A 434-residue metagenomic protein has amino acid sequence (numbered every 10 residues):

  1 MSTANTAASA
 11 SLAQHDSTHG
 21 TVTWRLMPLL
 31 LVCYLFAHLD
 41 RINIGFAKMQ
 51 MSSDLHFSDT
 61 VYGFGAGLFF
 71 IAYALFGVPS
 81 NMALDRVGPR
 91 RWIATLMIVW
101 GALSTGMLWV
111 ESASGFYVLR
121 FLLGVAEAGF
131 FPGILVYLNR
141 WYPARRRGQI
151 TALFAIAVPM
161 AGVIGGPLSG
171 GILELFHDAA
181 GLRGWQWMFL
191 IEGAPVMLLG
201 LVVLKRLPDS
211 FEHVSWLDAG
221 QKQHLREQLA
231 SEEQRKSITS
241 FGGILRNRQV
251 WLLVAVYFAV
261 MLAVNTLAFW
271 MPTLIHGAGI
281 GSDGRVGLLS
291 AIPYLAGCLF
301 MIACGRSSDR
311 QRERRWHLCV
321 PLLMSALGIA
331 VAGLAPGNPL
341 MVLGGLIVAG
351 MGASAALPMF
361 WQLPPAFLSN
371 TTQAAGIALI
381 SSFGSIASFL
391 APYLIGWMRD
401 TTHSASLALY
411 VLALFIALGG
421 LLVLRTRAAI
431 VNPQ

Functional and structural regions predicted by a protein language model:
I44-G45, I244-I302, L357, W361 (+1 more regions): Extracytoplasmic gate region of multi-pass secondary transporters
H56, G88, W109-G115, A126 (+4 more regions): Helix-breaking motifs and short loop linkers at transmembrane-helix boundaries and internal kinks in secondary membrane
L75-S114: Conserved MFS/SLC helix-loop-helix module at the cytosolic interface between two early adjacent transmembrane helices
F76-G88, F300-E313, R399: Helix-to-loop junctions at the C-terminal end of transmembrane segments in multipass secondary transporters
D85-M97, D309-L322: Cytoplasmic membrane-interface "Motif A"-like loop-to-helix N-cap segments of 12-TM Major Facilitator Superfamily
L119-I156: Cytoplasmic helix-loop-helix junction between adjacent transmembrane helices in 12-TM secondary transporters
Q149-L173, P195-V196, S381-A391: Glycine-rich segments within core transmembrane alpha-helices of 12-TM secondary carriers
R314-L363: C-terminal transmembrane helical hairpin of 12-TM major facilitator-type secondary transporters
